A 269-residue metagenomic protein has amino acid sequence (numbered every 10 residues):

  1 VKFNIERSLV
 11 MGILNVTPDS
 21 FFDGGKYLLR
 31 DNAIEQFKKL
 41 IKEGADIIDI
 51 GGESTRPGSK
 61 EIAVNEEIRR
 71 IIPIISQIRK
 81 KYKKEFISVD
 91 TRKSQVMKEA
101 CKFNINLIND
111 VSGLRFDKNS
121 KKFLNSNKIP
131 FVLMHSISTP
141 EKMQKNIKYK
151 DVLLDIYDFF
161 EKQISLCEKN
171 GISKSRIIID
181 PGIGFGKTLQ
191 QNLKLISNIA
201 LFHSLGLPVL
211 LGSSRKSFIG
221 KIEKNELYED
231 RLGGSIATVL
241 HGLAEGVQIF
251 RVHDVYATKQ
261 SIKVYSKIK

Functional and structural regions predicted by a protein language model:
V1-T17, S165-I172, K269: N-terminal amphipathic alpha-helix/helix-capping segment at the start of soluble metabolic enzymes
I5, F22-D31, E35-F37, T55-K80 (+4 more regions): Active-site-adjacent loop and "lid" segments of alpha/beta metabolic enzymes
S8-I13, D31-I34, K39-E43: N-terminal structural segment of carbohydrate-active enzymes
V10, I87, F131, I177-I179 (+1 more regions): Hydrophobic/aromatic residues located in beta-strands of well-ordered beta-sheets within soluble catalytic
L14, L40, G44, I48 (+5 more regions): Conserved, mostly hydrophobic/aromatic
I41-K42, E161-R176: Phosphate/pyrophosphate-binding loops at sites that engage ATP/ADP/AMP, CoA/4′-phosphopantetheine, polyphosphate
A45, E85, F103-N106: Short acidic/histidine-rich motifs immediately flanking catalytic phosphotransfer sites in two-component signaling
I50-E53, D180-F185: Glycine-rich beta-strand-to-loop/alpha-helix junction loops that act as flexible
